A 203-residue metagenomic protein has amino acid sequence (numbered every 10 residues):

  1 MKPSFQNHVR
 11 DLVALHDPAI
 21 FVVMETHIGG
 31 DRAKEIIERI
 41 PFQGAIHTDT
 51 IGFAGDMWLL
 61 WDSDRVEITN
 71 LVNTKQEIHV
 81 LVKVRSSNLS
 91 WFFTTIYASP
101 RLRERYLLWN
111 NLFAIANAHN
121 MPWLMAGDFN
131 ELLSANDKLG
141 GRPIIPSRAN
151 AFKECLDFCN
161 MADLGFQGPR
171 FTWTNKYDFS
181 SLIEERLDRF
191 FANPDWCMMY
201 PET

Functional and structural regions predicted by a protein language model:
M1-T203: A shared catalytic/ligand-binding motif for oxyanion handling
